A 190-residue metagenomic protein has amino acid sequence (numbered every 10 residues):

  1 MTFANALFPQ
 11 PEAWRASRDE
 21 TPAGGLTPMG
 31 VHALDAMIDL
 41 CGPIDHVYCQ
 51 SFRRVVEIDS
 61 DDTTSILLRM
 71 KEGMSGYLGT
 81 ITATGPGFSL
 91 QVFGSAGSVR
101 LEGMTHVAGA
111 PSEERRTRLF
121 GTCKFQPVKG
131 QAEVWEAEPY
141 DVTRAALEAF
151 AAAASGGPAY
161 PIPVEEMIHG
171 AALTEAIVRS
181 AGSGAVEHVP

Functional and structural regions predicted by a protein language model:
M1-Q50, R54-E57, G184: Predominantly a Rossmann-like dinucleotide-binding segment in NAD(P)-dependent oxidoreductases
P11, A33-L34, T143-E148, T174-E175: A general structural signal for well-ordered alpha-helical segments in protein cores
V31, G79-F88: Glycine-rich phosphate/pyrophosphate-binding beta-alpha loops
D59-T63: A short, glycine/Asx- and small/polar-enriched loop/turn that sits immediately N-terminal to a beta-strand
I66-G73, V92-G94: Active-site beta-strand termini and strand-to-loop segments that position acidic
F93-E165, E187-P190: C-terminal glycine/acidic-rich active-site capping loop/insertion
M167-G182: C-terminal hydrophobic helical "lid"/dimerization subdomain of Rossmann-like NAD(P)H-dependent oxidoreductases
